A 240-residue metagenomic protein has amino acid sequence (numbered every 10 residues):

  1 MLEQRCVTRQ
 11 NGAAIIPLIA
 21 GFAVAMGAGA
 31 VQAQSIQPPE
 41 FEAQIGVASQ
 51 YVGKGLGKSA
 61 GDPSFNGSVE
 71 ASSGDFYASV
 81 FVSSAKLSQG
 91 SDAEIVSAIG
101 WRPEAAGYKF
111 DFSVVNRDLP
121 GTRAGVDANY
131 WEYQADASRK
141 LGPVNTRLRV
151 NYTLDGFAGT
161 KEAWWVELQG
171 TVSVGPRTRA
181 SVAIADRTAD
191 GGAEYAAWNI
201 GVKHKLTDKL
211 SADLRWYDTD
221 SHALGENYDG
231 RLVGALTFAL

Functional and structural regions predicted by a protein language model:
M1-E40: Cleavable N-terminal export/targeting peptides
A33-K86, T237: Short glycine/proline- and aromatic-enriched beta-strand/turn motifs that initiate or cap beta-hairpins
P39, G61-F65, S91-I95, Y108 (+4 more regions): Residues that define the transmembrane beta-barrel architecture of outer-membrane proteins
F41, D75-V80, A106-F112, G142-L148 (+2 more regions): Repeated loop/turn-to-beta-strand initiation elements of outer-membrane beta-barrel proteins
V47-G53, S73-D75, V82-K86, P103 (+6 more regions): Transmembrane beta-strands of outer-membrane beta-barrel pores
S68-E70, A98-G100, Q134-S138, E167-T171 (+2 more regions): Outer-membrane beta-barrel architecture
V126-D190: Detector for outer-membrane/organellar transmembrane beta-barrel domains, recognizing the amphipathic beta-strand
I200-S211, E226-L240: Outer-membrane beta-barrel "beta-signal"
